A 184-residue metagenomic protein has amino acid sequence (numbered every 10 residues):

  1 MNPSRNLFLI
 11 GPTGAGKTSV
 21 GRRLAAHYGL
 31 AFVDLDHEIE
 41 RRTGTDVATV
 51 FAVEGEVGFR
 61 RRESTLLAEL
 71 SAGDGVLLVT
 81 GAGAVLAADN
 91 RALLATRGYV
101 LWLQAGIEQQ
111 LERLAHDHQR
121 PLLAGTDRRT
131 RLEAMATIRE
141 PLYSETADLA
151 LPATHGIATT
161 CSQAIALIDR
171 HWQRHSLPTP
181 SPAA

Functional and structural regions predicted by a protein language model:
N2-P3, R23, H27, G73 (+1 more regions): NTP-dependent small-molecule kinase module
L9: Hydrophobic anchor at the beta1->P-loop junction of P-loop NTPases
P12: P-loop (Walker A) phosphate-binding loop of NTP-binding proteins
K17: Conserved lysine of the Walker
V20: Hydrophobic positions on the alpha1 helix immediately C-terminal to the Walker A/P-loop
D34-A95, Q119-R120, E133, L142: ATP-dependent small-molecule kinase phosphotransfer cores that center on conserved nucleotide phosphate-binding segments
A82-A84, G106-E108, G156: Short glycine-rich anion-binding loops that position phosphate/pyrophosphate groups of nucleotides and phosphorylated
T96-P141: A glycine- and Lys/Arg-enriched "phosphate-lid" helix/loop adjacent to the NTP-binding pocket of small-molecule kinases
